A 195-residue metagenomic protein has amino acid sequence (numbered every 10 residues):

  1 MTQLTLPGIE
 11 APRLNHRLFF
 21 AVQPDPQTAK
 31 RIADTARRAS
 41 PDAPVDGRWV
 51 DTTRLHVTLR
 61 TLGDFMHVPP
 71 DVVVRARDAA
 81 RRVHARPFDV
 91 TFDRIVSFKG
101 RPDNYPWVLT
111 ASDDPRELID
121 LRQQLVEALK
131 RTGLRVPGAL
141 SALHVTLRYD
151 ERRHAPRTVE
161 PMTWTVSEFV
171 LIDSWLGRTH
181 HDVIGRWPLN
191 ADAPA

Functional and structural regions predicted by a protein language model:
M1-A195: Histidine-dependent nucleotide/RNA phosphoesterase domain, centered on the 2H-phosphoesterase fold with its duplicated
